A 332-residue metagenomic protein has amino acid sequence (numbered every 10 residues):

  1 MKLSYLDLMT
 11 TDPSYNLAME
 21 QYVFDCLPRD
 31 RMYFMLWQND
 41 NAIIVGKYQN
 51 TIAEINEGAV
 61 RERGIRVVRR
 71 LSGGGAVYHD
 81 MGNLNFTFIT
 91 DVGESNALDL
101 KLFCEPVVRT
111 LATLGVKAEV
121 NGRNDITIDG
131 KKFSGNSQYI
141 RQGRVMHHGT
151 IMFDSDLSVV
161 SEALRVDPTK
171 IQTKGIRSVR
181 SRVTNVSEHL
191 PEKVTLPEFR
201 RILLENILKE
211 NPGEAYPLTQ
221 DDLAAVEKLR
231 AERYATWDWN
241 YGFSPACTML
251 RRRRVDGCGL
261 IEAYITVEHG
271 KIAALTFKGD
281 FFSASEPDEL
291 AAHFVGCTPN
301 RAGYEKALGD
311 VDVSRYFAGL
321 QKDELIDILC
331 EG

Functional and structural regions predicted by a protein language model:
M1-I52, T113, Q138, A163 (+6 more regions): Active-site loop/lid in soluble adenylation, ligation, and acyl-transfer enzymes
S14, A18, E62, L98 (+7 more regions): Conserved active-site and cofactor/substrate-binding residues in soluble primary-metabolism enzymes
M32-Y33, N39-A42, Y48, E57 (+3 more regions): Membrane helical hairpin/interfacial module
F34-W37, V77, A118-V120: Short beta-strand
I52-A76: Active-site cofactor/substrate anionic-group-binding motifs, chiefly glycine- and Lys/Arg-rich phosphate-binding loops
M81, N85-E192, L203, R230-F282: Catalytic beta-strand/loop module used to bind and position nucleotide/cofactor moieties in cofactor-attachment
N124-D129, F133, Q220-E227, Y316-L320: Short, highly charged C-terminal tails/helix-capping segments
V186, K271-G332: Active-site- and interface-proximal helix/loop "cap" or "latch" segments in soluble metabolic and energy-transducing
